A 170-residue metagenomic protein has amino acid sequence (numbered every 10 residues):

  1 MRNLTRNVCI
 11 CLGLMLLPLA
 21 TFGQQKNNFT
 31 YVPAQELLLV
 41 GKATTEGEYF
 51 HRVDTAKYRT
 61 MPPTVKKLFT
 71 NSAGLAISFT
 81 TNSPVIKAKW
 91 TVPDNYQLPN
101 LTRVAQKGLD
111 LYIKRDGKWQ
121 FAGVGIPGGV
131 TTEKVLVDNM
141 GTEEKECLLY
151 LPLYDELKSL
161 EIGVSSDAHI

Functional and structural regions predicted by a protein language model:
R2-L4, F22-I170: N-terminal secretory targeting modules
N3-C11: Sec-dependent signal peptide recognition, specifically the positively charged N-region followed immediately by
G13-F22: Hydrophobic h-region of N-terminal signal peptides that target proteins for export in Gram-negative bacteria
